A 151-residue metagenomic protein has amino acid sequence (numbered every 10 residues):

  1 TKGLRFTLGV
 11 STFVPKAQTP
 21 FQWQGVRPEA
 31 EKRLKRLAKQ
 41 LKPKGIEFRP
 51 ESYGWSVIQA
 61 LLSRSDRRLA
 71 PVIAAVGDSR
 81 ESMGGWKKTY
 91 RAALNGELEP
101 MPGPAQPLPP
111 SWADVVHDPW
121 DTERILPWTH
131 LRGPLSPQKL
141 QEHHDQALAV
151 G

Functional and structural regions predicted by a protein language model:
T1-A17, K32-S52: Conserved C-terminal portion of the radical SAM core fold that forms the substrate/S-adenosylmethionine-binding
L8, Q22-G25, R36, W128-P134: Short, exposed beta-strand "edge-strand" segments with a Pro/Gly-rich flavor and a Y/T-containing core
G9, E29-R36, G85, L135 (+1 more regions): Generic recognition of stable, solvent-exposed alpha-helical segments in well-folded globular domains
A17-P20, I58-Q59: Switch/connector loops and helix/strand junctions flanking conserved nucleotide-binding motifs in nucleotide-processing
P20-F21, R124: Short His/Asp/Glu-rich catalytic/ion-coordination signatures at enzyme active sites or charged loops
F21-E31, L62-L69: Short secondary-structure boundary/capping segments
Q40-G151: Radical SAM enzyme core and accessory elements
